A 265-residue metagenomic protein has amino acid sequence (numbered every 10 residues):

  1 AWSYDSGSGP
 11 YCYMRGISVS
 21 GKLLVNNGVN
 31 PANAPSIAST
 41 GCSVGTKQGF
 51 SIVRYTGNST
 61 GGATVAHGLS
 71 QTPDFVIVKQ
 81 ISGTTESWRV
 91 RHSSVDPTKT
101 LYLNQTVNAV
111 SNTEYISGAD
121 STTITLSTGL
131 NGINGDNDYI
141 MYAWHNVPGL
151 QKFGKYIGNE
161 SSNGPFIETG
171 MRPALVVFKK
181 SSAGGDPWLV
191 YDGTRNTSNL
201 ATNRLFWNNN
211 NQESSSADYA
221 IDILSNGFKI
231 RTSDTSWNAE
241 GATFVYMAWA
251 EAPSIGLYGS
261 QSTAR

Functional and structural regions predicted by a protein language model:
A1-S6, I230: Extracellular beta-strand-rich recognition modules
S6-C12: Short acidic/polar inter-strand loop motif in beta-rich domains
Y11, S18-R265: Surface-exposed molecular-recognition determinants
